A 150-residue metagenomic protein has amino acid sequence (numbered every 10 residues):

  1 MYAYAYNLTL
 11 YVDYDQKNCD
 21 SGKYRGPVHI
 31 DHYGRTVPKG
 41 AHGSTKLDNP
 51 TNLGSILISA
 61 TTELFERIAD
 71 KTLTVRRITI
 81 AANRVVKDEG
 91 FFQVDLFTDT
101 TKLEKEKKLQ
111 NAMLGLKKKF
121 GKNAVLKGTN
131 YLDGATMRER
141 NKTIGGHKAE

Functional and structural regions predicted by a protein language model:
M1-E150: Basic, low-complexity intrinsically disordered segments
